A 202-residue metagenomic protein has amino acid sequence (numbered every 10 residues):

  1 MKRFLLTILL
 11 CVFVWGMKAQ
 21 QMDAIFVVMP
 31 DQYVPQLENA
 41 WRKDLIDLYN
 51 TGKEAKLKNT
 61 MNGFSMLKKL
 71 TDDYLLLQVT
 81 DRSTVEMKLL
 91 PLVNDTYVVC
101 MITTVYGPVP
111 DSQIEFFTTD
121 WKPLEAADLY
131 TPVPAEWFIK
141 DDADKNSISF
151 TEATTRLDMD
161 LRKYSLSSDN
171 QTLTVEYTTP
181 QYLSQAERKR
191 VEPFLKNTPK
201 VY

Functional and structural regions predicted by a protein language model:
M1-A24: Bacterial Sec-dependent N-terminal signal peptides
Q20-L90: Terminal domain-start segments
Y74-Q78, T84-P91, T96-I102, Q113-F116 (+1 more regions): Ordered hydrophobic segments in well-structured contexts
L77-Q78, T104-P110, R188-F194: Short consensus segments that form the blades of beta-propeller domains, in both extracellular/periplasmic
R82-E86, V109-I114, L157-L161, L195-T198: Short, surface-exposed coil-to-beta transition loops
N94-T104, S168-E176: Acidic/hydrophobic-patterned starts of short beta strands in beta-sheet-rich repeat architectures
Y97-V133: Mid-length scaffold segments of soluble, non-membrane domains
A127-Y202: Short aromatic loop motif centered on NTY/YTY
